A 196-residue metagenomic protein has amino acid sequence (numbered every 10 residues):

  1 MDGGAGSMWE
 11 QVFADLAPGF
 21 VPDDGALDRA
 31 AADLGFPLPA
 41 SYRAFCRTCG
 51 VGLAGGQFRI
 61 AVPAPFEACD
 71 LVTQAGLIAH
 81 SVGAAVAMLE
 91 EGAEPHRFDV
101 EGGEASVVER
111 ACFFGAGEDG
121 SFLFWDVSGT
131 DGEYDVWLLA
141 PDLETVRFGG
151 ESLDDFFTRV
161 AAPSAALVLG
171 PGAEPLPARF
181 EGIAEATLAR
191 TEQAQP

Functional and structural regions predicted by a protein language model:
M1-D119, T187-P196: A surface-exposed partner-binding patch
S106-V107, G129-D131: A generic structural signal for short, non-catalytic loop/turn and secondary-structure boundary residues
D119-S121, E144: Short acidic/polar mixed-charge low-complexity motifs
S121-S128: Short, surface-exposed beta-strand/loop micro-motifs that present aromatic residues
G132-P141: Intrinsically disordered, low-complexity regulatory segments enriched in Ser/Thr/Pro and charged residues
V146-L167: Compact, glycine/acidic-enriched structural inserts
A165-P196: Acidic, proline/glycine-rich low-complexity IDRs
